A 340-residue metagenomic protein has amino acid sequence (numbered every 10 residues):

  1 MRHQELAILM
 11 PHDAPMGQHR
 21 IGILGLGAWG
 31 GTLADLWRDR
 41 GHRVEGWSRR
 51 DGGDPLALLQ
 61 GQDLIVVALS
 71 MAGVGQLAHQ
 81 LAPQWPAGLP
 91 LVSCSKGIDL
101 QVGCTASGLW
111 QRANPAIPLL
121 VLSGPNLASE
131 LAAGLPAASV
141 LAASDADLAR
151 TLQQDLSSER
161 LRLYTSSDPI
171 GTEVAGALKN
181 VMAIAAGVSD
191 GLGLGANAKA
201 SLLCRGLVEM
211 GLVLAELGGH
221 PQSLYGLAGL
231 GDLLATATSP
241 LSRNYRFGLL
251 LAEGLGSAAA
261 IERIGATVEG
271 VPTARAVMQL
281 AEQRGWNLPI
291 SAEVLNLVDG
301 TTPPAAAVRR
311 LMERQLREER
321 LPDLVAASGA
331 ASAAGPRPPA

Functional and structural regions predicted by a protein language model:
R2-G61, Q80: NAD(P)+-binding Rossmann beta1-loop-alpha1 motif at the extreme N-terminus of oxidoreductases
L24, A28, T32, A72 (+15 more regions): Conserved active-site and cofactor/substrate-binding residues in soluble primary-metabolism enzymes
L33, L59-P136, A149-Q154: Rossmann-like NAD(P)(H) cofactor-binding subdomain of soluble oxidoreductases
R40, G73, Q84, L109-I117 (+1 more regions): Internal alpha-helical scaffold of NAD(P)-dependent oxidoreductase catalytic cores
Q60-G61, L178, L230: Alpha-helix C-terminal capping/helix-to-coil transition sites in glycosyltransferase folds
S93, P118-S123, L163-S167, Y225-G226 (+1 more regions): General beta-strand structural signal in soluble alpha/beta enzymes
A186-D190, A215-G219, S223-Y225, G229 (+1 more regions): NAD(P)-dependent Rossmann-like dehydrogenase/reductase catalytic/cofactor-binding core
